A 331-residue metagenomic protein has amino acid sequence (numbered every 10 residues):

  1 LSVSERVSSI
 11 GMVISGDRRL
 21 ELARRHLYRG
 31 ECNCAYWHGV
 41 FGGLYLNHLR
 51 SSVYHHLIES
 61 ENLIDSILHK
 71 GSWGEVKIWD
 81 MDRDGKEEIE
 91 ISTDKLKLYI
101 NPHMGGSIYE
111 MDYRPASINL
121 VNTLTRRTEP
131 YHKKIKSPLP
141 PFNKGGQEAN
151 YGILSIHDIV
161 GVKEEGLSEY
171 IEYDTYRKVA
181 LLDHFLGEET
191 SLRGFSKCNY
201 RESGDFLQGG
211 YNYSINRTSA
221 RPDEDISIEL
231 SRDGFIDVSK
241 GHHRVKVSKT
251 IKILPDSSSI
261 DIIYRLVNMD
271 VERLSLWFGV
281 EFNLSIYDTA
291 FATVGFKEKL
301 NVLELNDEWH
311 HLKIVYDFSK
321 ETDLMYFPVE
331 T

Functional and structural regions predicted by a protein language model:
L1, A292-T331: Trp/Gly-enriched beta-strand surface patches
S2-G106, S117-L120, T128-E129, S137-P140 (+1 more regions): Histidine-centered catalytic/metal-binding microenvironments
I89-T93, M111, D225-D233, D237 (+4 more regions): Generic recognition of long tandem-repeat/solenoid scaffolds
L96-P102, V247-I253, I314-Y316, M325: Broad, structure-driven detector of short, well-ordered beta-strand segments within folded domains
H103-L139, H242-V247, P255-G295: Acidic (Asp/Glu-rich), glycine- and aromatic
G166-I263: Extended, loop-rich substrate-binding clefts of extracytoplasmic carbohydrate-active enzymes
S231-D233, T250-K252, I263-V267, G279-N283 (+3 more regions): Residue-level recognition of well-ordered beta-strand positions that form the cores of beta-sheet-rich folds across
